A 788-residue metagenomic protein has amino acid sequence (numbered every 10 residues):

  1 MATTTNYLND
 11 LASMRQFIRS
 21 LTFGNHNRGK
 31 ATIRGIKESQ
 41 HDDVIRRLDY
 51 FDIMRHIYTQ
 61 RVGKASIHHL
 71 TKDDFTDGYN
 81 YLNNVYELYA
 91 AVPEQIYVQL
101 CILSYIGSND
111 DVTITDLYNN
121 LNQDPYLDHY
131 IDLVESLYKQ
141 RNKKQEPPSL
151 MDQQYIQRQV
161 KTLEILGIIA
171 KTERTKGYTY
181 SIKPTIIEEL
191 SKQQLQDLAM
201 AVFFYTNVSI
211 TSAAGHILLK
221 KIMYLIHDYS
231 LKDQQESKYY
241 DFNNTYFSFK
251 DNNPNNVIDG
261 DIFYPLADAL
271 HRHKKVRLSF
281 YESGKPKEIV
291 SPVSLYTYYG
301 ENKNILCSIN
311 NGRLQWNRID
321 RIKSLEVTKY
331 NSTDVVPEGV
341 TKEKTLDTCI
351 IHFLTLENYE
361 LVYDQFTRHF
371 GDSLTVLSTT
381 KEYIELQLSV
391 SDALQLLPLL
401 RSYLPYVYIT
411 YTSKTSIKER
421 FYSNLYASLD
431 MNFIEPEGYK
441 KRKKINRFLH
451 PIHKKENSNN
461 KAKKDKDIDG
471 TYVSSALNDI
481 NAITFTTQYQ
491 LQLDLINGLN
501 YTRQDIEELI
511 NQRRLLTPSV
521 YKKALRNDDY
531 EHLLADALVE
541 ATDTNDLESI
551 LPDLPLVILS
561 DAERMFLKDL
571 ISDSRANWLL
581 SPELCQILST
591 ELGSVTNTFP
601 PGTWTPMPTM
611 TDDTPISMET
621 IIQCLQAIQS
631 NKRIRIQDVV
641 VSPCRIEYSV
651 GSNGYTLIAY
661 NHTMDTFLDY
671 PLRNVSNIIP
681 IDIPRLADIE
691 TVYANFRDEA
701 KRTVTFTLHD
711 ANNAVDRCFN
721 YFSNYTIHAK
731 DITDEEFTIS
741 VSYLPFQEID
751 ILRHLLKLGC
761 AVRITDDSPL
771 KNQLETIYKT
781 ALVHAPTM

Functional and structural regions predicted by a protein language model:
A2-A12, Y79-L103, D469-F485: Short alpha-helical segments that sit at the start of domains
L11-R15, S20-N25, D52, Q99 (+8 more regions): Bulky hydrophobic/aromatic content
T22-F23, N27, Y330, V340-K455 (+5 more regions): Polybasic (Lys/Arg-rich)
G24-I33, D111-Q140, T502-I510: Short acidic, hydrophobic short linear motifs in intrinsically disordered regions
I36-R47, S149-T162: Short amphipathic alpha-helical interaction segments
D49-G63, E164-R174: A short, conserved structural fragment
Q60-F75, R174-P184, E548: Minor-groove-contacting beta-hairpin "wing" of winged helix-turn-helix DNA-binding domains
K238-F353, E357-L361, H450-T471, E591-T705: Core beta-strand-centered patch of the WYL/Sm-like small regulatory domain
